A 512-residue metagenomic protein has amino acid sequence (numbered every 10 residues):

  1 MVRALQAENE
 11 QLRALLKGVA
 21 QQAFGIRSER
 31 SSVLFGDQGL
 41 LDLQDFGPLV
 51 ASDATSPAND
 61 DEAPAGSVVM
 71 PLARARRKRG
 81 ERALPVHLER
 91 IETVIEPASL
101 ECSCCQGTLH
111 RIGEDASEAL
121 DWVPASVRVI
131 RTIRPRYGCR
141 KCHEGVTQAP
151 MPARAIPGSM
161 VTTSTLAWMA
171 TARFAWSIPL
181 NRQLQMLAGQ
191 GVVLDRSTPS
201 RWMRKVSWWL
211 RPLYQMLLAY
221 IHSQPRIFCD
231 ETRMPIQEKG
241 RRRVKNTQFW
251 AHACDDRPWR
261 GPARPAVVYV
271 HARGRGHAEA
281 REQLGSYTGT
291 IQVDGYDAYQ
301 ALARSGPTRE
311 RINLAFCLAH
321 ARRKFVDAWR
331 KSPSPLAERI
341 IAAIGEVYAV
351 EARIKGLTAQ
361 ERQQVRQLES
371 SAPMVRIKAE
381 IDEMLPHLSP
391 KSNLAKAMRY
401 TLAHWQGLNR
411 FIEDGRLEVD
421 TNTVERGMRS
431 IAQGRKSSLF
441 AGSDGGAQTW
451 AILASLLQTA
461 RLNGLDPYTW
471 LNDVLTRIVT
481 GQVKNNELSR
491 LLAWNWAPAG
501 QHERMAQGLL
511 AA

Functional and structural regions predicted by a protein language model:
M1-M160, F228-C229, P235, A263 (+6 more regions): Short, flexible loop/hinge motifs at secondary-structure junctions
L5, G25, C102-C105, C139 (+10 more regions): Mobile genetic element proteins and their domesticated derivatives, centered on retroelements and DNA transposons
E92, S99, S103, N181-S286 (+2 more regions): Gly/Pro-rich turn-and-neighbor structural signature
C104, D297-P307: Short active-site loop/helix that positions an aromatic residue
R111-G113, T147-P150, I236-E238, R260-P262 (+5 more regions): Short helix/loop capping segments that flank catalytic or ligand/cofactor-binding pockets
T162-W176: Short, amphipathic alpha-helical "recognition" segments used to contact nucleic acids or chromatin
R226-I227, T290, G295, G306-A342: Conserved beta-strand -> loop -> alpha-helix junction used to position metal-binding or nucleic-acid-contacting
S286-T288, V293-A298, A337-A512: Acidic/histidine-rich catalytic cores and adjacent linkers of DNA breakage/strand-transfer/modification proteins
